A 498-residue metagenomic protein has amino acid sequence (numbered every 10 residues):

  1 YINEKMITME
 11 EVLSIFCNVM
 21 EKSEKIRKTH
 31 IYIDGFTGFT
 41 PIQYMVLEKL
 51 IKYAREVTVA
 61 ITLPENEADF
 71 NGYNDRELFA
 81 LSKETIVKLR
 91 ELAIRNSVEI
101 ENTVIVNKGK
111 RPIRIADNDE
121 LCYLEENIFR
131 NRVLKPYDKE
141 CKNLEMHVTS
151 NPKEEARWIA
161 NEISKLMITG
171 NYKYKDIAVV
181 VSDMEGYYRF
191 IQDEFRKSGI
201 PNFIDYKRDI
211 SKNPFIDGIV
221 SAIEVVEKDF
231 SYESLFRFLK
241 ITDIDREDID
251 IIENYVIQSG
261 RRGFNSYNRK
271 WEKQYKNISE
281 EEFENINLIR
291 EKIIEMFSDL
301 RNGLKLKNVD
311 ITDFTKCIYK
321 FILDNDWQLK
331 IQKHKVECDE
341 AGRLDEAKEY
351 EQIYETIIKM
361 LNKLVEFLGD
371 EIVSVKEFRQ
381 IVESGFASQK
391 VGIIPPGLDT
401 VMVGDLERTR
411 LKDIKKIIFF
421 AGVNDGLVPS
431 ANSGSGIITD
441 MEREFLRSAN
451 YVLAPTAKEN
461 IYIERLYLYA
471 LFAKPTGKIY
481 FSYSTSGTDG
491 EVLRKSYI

Functional and structural regions predicted by a protein language model:
Y1-I498: Polyanion-engaging groove/track-forming segments
